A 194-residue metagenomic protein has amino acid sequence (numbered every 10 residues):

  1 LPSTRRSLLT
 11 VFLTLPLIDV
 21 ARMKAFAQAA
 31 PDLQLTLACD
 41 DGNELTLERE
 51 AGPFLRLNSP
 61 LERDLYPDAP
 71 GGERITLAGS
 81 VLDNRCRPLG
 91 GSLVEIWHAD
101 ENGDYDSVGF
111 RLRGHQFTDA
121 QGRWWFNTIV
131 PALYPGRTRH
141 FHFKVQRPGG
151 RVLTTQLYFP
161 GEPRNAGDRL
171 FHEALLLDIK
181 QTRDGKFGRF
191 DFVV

Functional and structural regions predicted by a protein language model:
L1-D19: N-terminal secretory signal peptides and thylakoid transit peptides that target proteins across membranes
F26-V194: Beta-strand-dominated extracellular/periplasmic modules and repeats in secreted or surface-exposed proteins
